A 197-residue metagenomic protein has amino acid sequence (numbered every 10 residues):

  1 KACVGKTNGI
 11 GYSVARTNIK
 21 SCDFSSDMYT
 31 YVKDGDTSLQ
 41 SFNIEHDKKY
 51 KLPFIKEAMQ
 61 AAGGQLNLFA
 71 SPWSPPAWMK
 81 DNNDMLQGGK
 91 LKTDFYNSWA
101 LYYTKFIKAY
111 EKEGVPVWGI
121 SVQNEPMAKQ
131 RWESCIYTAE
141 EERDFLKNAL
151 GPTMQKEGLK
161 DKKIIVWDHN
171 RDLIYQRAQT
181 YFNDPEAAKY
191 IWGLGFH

Functional and structural regions predicted by a protein language model:
K1-V117, T138, D144, N148: N-terminal catalytic cores of secreted or lumenal carbohydrate-active enzymes
K20-D23, S74-A77, N124-A128, H169-I174: Short, internal active-site loops enriched in acidic
Q40, Q60, Q65, Q87 (+4 more regions): Residue-identity detector for glutamine
N97-G119, P126-H197: Active-site neighborhood of glycoside hydrolase catalytic domains
